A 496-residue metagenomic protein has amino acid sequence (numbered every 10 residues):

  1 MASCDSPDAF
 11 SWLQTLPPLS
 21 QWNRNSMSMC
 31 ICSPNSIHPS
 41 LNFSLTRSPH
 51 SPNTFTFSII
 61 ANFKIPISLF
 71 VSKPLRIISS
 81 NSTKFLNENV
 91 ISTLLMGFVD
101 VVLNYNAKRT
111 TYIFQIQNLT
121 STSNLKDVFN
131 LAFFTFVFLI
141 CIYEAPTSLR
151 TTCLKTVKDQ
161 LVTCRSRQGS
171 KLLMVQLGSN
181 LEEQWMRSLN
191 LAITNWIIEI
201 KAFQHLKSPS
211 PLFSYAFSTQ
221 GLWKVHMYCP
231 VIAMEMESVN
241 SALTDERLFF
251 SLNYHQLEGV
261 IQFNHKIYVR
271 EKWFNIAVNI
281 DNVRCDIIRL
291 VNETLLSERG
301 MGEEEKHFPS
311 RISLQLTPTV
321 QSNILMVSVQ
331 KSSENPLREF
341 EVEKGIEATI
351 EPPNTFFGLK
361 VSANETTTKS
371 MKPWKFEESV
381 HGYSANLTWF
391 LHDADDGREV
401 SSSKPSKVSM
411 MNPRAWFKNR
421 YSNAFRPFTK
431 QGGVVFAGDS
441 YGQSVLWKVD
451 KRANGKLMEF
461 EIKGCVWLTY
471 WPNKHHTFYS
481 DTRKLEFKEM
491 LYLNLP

Functional and structural regions predicted by a protein language model:
A2-T110: Long amphipathic alpha-helical coiled-coil/heptad-repeat bundle
S3-D5, S58, T93, N275 (+2 more regions): Short, well-ordered strand-loop elements centered on a beta-strand within folded domains, enriched for acidic residues
D5, T15, G178, L189 (+7 more regions): Intrinsically disordered, low-complexity regions enriched in Ser/Pro/Gly/Gln/His and often acidic
P7, P17-S20, S28, S33-P34 (+16 more regions): Proline-rich intrinsically disordered, low-complexity coils
P34, S48, L119, V239 (+11 more regions): Generic structural motif
T83-K84, E88-G345, P373-T429: Deployable pore-forming modules of oligomeric membrane-permeabilizing proteins
Q330-Y383, P413, N419, N423-L495: Membrane-insertion modules used to breach or fuse lipid bilayers
